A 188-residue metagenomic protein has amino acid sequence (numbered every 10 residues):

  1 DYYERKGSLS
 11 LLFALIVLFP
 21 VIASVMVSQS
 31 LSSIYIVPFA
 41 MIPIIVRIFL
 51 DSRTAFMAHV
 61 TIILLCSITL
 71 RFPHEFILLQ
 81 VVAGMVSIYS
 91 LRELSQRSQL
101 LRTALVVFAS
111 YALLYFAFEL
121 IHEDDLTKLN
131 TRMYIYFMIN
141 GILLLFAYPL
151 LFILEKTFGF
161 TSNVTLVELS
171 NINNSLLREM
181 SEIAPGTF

Functional and structural regions predicted by a protein language model:
D1-A184: Generic detector of multi-pass transmembrane helix bundles and their immediately adjacent loops in polytopic membrane
